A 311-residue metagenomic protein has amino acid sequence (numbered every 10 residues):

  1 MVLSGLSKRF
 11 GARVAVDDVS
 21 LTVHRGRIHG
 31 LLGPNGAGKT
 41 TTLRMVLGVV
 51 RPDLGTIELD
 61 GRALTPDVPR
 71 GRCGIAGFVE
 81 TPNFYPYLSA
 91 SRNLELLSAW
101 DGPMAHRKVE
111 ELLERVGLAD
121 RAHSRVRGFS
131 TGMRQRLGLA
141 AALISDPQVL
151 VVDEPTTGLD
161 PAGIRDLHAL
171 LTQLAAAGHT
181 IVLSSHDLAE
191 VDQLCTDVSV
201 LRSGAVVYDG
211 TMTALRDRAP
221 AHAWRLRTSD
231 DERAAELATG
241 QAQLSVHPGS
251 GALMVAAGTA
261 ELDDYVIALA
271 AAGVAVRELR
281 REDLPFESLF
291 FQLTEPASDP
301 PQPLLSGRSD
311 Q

Functional and structural regions predicted by a protein language model:
M1, K8-R202: ABC transporter nucleotide-binding domains
L6, V19, R277-L279: Generic beta-strand hydrophobic packing signal
A15, G77-E80, E232-T239, A272: Long alpha-helical scaffolds
P66, Y85, M104, A189 (+4 more regions): Short alpha-helical
V68, A219, T294: Short, flexible helix/strand-to-coil boundary loops that buttress conserved ligand/catalytic motifs in alpha/beta
H168-A256: ABC transporter nucleotide-binding domain
T259-Q311: C-terminal coupling/interaction segments
